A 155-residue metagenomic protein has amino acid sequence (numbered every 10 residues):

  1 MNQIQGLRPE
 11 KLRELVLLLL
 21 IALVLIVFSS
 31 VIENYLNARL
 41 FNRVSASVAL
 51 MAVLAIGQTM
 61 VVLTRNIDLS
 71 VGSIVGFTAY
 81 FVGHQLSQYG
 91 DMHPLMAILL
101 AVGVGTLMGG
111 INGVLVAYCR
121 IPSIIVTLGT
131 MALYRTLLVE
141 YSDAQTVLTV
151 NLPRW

Functional and structural regions predicted by a protein language model:
M1-A55, Y89-M96, R154-W155: Membrane-interfacial amphipathic/re-entrant helices at transmembrane-helix boundaries
N2-Q5, P9, S123-W155: Transmembrane helix-bundle core of multi-pass membrane transporters and related energy-transducing complexes
L20, V24, M108, N112 (+1 more regions): Alpha-helical transmembrane segments of multipass membrane proteins
V24, A79, V104, T130-Y134: Transmembrane alpha-helical core residues of multi-pass small-molecule transporters, especially secondary transporters
I26-Q88, V114-I121: Single transmembrane alpha-helix segments in multi-pass membrane proteins
M60-L63, M92-I98, Y118-P122, S142-L152: A cytosolic-side transmembrane-helix exit/cap motif
G90-M131: Alpha-helical transmembrane segments within multi-pass membrane transporters and channels
